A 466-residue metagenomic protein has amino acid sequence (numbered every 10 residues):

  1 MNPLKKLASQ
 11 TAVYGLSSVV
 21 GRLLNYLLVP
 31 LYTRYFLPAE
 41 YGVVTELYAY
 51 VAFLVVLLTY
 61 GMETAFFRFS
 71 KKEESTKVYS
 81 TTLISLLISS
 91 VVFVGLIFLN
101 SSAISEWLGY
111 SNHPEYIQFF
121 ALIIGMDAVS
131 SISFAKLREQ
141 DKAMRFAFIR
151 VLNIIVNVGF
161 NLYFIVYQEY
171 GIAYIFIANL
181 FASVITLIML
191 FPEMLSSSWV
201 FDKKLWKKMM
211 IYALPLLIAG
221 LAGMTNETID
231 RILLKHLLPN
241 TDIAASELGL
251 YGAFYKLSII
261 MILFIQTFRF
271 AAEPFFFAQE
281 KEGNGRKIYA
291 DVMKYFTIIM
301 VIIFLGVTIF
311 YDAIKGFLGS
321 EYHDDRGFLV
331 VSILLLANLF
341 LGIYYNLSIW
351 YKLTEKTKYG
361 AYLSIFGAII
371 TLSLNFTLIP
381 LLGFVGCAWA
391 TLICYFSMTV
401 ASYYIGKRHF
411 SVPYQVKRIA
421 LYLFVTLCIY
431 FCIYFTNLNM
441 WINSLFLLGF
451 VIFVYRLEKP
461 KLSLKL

Functional and structural regions predicted by a protein language model:
M1-P3, L7, I172-A173, I188-E227 (+4 more regions): Interhelical loop/hinge segments that connect adjacent transmembrane helices in multipass membrane
M1-Y26, F67, K77-S80, I84 (+4 more regions): N-terminal membrane topogenesis motif
N2-E63, L87-N100, I123, I154-V158 (+3 more regions): Signature of the first transmembrane helix
Q10-N25, N153, I175-T186, L190 (+3 more regions): Transmembrane helical elements of multi-pass membrane transporters/channels
E40-L58, R231, E247-I265, K294-I298 (+2 more regions): Alpha-helical transmembrane segments of polytopic membrane transporters and translocases
F69-S85, L250-S364: Specific pore-lining/lateral-gate transmembrane helices of multi-pass inner-membrane transport and insertion machines
I84-T228: Hydrophobic transmembrane helix module of multi-pass membrane transport proteins
V412, F431-L466: Membrane-proximal transmembrane or re-entrant/amphipathic helices at the cytosolic face
